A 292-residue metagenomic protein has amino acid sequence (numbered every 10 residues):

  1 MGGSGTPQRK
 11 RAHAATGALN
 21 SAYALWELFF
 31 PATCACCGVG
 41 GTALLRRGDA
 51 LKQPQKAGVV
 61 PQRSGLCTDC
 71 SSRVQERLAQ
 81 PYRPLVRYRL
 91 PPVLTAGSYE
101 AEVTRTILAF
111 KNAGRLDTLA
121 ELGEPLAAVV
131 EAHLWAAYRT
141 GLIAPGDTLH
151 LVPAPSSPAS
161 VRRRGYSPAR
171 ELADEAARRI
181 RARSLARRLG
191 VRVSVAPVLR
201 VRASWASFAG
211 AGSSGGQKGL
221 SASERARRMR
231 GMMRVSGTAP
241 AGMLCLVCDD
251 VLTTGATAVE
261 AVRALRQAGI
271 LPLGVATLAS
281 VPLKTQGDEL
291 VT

Functional and structural regions predicted by a protein language model:
M1-T292: Glycine-rich phosphate/pyrophosphate-handling loop used in enzymes and phosphotransfer proteins
